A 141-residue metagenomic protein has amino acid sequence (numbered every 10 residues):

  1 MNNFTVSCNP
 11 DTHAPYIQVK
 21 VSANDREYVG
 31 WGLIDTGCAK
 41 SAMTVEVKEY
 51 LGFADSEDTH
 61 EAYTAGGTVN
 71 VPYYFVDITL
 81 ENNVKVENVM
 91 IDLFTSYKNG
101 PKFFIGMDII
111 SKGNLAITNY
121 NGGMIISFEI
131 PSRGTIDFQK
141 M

Functional and structural regions predicted by a protein language model:
M1-M141: Pepsin/retropepsin-fold aspartyl endopeptidases
